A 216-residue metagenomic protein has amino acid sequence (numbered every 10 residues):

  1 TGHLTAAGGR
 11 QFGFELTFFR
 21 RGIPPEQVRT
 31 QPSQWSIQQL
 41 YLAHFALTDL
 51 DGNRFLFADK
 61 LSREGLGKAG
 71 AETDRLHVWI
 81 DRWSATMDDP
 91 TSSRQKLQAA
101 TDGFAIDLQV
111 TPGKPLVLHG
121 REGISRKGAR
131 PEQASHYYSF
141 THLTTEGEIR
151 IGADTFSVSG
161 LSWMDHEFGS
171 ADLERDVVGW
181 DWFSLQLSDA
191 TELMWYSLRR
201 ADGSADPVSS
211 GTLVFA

Functional and structural regions predicted by a protein language model:
T1-A216: Structured soluble/peripheral alpha/beta segments that form catalytic or ligand/cofactor-binding pockets
